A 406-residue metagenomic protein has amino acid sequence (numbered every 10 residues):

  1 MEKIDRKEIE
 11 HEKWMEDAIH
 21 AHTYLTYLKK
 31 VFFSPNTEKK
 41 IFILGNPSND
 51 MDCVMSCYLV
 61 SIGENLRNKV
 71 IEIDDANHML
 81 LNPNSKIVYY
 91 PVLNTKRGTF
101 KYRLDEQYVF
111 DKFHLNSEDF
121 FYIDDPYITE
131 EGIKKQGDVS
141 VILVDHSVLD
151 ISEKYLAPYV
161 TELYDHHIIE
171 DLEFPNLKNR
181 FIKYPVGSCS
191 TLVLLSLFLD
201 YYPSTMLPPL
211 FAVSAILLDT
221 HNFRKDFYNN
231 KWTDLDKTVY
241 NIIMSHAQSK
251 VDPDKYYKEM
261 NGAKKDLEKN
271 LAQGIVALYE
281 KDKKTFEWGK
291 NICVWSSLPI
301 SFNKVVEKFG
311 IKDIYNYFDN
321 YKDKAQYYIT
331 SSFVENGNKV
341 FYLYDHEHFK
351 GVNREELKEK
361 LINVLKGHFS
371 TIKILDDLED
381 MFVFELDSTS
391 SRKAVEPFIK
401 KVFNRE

Functional and structural regions predicted by a protein language model:
M1-E406: Replace "Mg2+/Mn2+-dependent" with "divalent metal-dependent
